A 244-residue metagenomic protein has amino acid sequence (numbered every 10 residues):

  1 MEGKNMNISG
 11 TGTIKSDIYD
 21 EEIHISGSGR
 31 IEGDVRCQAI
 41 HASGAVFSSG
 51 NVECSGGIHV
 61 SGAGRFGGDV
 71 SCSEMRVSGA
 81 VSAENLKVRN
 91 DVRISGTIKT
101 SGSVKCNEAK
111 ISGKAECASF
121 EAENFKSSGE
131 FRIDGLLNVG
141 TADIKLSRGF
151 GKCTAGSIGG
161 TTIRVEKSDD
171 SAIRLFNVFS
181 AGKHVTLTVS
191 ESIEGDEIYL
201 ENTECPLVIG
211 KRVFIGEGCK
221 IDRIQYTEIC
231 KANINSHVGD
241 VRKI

Functional and structural regions predicted by a protein language model:
M1-I244: Extended beta-solenoid/beta-helix repeat architectures
